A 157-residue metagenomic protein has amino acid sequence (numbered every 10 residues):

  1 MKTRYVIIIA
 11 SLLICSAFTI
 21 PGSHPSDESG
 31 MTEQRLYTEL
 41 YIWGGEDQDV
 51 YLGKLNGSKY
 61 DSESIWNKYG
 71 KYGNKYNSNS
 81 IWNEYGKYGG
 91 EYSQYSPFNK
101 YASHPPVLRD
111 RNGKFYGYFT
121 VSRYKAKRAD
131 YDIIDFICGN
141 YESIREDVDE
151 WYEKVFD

Functional and structural regions predicted by a protein language model:
M1-R4: Positively charged n-region of N-terminal signal peptides that target proteins for export
I8-S16: Bacterial N-terminal signal peptides
G22-D157: Repetitive, compositionally biased segments used for assembly/scaffolding
